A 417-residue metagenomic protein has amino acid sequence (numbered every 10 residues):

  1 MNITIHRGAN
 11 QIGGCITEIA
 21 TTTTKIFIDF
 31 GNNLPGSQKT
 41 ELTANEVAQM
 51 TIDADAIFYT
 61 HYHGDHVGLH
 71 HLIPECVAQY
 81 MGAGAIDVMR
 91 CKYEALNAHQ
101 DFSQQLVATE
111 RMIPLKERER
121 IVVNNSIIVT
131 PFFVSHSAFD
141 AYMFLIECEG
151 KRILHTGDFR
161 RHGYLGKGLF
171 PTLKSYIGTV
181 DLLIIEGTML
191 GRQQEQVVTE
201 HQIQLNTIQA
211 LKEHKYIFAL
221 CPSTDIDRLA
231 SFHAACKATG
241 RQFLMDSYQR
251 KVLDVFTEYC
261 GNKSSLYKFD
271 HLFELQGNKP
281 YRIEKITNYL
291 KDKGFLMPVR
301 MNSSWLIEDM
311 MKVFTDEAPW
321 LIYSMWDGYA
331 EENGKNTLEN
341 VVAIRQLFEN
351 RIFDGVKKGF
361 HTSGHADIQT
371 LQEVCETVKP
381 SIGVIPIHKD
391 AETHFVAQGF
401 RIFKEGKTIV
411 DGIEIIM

Functional and structural regions predicted by a protein language model:
N2-F58, G64-D227, S231, K237-A238 (+1 more regions): His/Asp/Glu-rich metal-coordinating catalytic cores of metallo-dependent phosphodiesterases/hydrolases acting on
H6-G8, L115-E117, F132, D246 (+2 more regions): Conserved beta-strand termini and adjacent loop/short-helix elements that scaffold enzyme active sites in alpha/beta
I12, K404-M417: Binuclear metal-dependent phosphoesterase catalytic core
E18-T23, A141-P380, F400: Metal-dependent phosphodiesterase/nuclease catalytic metal-binding core
H63-D65, E117, Y248-R250, S304 (+1 more regions): Short, polar loop motifs at secondary-structure junctions
H70-P74, V122-N124, V255, D309-D316 (+1 more regions): Short loop/helix-cap segments at secondary-structure boundaries that form the rim of catalytic
R90, E94, R345, V396-G399: Class I S-adenosyl-L-methionine
